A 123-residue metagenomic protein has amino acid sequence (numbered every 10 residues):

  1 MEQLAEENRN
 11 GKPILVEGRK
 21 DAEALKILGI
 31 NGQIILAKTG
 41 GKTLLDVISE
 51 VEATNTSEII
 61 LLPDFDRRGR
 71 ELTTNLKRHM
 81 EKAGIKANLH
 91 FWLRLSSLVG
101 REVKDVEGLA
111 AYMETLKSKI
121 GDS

Functional and structural regions predicted by a protein language model:
M1-G11, R19, D46-V47: Phosphate-handling DNA/RNA-contact segment within nucleic-acid enzymes
Q3-E7, I14, K26-I27, V51: Short secondary-structure boundary/capping segments within folded domains
N8-I14, G32-Q33, E58-I59: Short active-site oxyanion
I14-I34: Short, contiguous, helix-prone interaction/anchoring segments in small proteins
I27-L28, A37-K38, K42-S123: TOPRIM fold recognition
